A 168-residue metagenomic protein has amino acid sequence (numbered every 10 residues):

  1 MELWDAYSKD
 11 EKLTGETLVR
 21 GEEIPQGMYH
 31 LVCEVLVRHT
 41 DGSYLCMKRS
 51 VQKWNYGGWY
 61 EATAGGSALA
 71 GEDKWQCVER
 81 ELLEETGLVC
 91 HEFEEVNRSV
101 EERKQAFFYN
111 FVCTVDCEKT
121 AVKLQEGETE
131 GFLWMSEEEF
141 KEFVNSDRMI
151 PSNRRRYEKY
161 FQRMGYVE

Functional and structural regions predicted by a protein language model:
M1-E34, T40: Acidic, metal-coordinating catalytic segment for phosphate/diphosphate chemistry, firing primarily on the Nudix
D10, H39-G42, S50, T114-K119 (+1 more regions): Short loop segments at secondary-structure junctions
R20-I24, V96-E101: Short, solvent-exposed loop/turn elements at beta->coil junctions and helix N-caps that rim active or binding pockets
G21, G58, E102-E168: Nudix hydrolase/Nudix homology domain
E22-C33, H39-R80, E84: Conserved Nudix-box catalytic region and its N-terminal flanking loop in Nudix hydrolases and closely related
R80-E81, L88, F111: Recognition helices and adjacent regulatory flanks at domain boundaries
V89-N97: A short coil-to-beta-strand element that immediately follows conserved catalytic motifs
